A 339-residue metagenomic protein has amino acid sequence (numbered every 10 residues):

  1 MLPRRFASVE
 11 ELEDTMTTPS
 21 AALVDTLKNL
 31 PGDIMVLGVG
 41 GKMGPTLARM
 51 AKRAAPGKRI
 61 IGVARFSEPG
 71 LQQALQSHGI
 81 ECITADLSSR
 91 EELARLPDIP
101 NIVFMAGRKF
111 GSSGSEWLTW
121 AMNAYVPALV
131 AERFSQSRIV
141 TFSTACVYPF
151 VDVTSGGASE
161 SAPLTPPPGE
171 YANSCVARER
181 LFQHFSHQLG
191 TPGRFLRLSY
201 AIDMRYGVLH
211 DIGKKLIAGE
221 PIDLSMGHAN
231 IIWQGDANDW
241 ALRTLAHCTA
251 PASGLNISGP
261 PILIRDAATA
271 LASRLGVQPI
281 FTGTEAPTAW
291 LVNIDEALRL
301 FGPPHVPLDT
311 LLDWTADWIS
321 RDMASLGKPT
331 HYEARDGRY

Functional and structural regions predicted by a protein language model:
L2-L27, L308-Y339: Amphipathic terminal alpha-helices
D33, N101-M105, K109, Y125-E170: Conserved Rossmann-fold NAD(P)-dependent oxidoreductase catalytic core, especially the SDR/UDP-sugar
M35-K52: N-terminal Rossmann NAD(P)H-binding glycine-rich loop of SDR-like oxidoreductase domains
P45, P69, A74-M122: NAD(P)H-binding glycine-rich loop region in Rossmannoid oxidoreductase-like domains and their noncatalytic homologs
G57-G70: Conserved glycine-rich Rossmann-like NAD(P)H-binding loop of the short-chain dehydrogenase/reductase
S115, T119-P127, V140, S174-C175: Short alpha-helix in the Rossmann-fold core of NAD(P)-dependent oxidoreductases
P168, V176-N230, Q234-D236, L271: NAD(P)-dependent short-chain dehydrogenase/reductase
E220, G227, W240-E296, M323 (+1 more regions): Mid/C-terminal beta-alpha module of Rossmann-like enzyme folds, strongest in SDR-family dehydrogenases/epimerases
